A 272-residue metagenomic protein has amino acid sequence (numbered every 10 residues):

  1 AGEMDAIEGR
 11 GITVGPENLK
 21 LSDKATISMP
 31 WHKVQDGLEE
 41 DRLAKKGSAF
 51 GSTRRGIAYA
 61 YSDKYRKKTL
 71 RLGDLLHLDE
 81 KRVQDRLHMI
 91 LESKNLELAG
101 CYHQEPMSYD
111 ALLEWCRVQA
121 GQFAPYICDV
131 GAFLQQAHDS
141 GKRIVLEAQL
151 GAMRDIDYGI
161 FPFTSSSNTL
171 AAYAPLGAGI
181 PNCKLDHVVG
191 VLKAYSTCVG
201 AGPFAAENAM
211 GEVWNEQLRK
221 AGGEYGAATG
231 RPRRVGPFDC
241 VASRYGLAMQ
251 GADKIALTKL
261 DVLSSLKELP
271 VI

Functional and structural regions predicted by a protein language model:
A1-I272: Non-transmembrane, aqueous-exposed alpha-helical and coiled segments at domain scale
